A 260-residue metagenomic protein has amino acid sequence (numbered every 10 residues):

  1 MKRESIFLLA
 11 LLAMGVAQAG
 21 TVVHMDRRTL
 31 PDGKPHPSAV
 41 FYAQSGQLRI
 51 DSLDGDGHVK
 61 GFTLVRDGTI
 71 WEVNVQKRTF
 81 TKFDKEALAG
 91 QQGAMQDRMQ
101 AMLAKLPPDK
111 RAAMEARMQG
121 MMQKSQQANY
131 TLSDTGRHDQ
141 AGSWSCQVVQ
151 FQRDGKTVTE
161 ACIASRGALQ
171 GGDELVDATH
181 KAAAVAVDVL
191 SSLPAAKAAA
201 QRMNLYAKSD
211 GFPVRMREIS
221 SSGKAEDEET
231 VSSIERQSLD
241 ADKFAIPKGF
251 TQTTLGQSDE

Functional and structural regions predicted by a protein language model:
M1-L8: Bacterial N-terminal signal peptides that target proteins for export
L8-L9, G33: A periodicity- and composition-biased signal for non-globular, repetitive helical segments
A10-A19: Hydrophobic h-region of N-terminal signal peptides that target proteins for export in Gram-negative bacteria
G20-E260: Extended soluble regions of mature proteins
